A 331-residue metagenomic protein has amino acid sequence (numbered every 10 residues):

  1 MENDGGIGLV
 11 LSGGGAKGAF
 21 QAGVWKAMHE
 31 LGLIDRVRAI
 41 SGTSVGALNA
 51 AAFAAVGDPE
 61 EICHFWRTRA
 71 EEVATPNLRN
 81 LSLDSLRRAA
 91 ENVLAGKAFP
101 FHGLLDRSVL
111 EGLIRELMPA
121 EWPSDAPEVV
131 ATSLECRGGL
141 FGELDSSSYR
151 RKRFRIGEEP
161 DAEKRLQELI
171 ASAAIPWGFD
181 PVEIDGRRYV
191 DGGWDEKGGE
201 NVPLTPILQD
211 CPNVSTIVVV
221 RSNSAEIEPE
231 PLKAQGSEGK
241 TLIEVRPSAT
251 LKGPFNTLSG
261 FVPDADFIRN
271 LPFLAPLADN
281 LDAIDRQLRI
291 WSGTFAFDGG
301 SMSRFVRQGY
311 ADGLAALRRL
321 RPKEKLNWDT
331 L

Functional and structural regions predicted by a protein language model:
M1-S41, A52-L331: Patatin-like phospholipase
G42, G46: Gly/Ala-rich beta-loop-alpha elbow adjacent to hydrolase catalytic centers
A47-A51: Long, contiguous secondary-structure blocks with strong helical propensity
